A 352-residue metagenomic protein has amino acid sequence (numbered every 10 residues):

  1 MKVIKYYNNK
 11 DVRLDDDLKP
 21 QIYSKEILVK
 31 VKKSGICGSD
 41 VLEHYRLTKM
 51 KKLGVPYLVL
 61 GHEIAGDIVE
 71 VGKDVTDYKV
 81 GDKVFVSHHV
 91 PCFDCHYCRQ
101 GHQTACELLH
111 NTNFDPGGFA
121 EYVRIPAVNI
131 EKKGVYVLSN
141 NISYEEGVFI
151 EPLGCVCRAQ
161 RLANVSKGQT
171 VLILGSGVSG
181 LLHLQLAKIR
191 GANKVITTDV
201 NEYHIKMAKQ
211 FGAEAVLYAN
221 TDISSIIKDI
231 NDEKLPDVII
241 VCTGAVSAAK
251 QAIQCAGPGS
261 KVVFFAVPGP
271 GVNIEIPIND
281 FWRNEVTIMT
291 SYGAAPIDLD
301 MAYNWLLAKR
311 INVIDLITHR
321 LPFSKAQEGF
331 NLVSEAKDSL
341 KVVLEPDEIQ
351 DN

Functional and structural regions predicted by a protein language model:
Y7, L18-K19, V55-G61, N111-G117 (+1 more regions): Short Gly/Pro-enriched turn/cap motifs at secondary-structure boundaries
P20-S34, T48-R99, Y136-S139: Glycine-rich beta-strand-centered segment in the early N-terminal region that forms part of a ligand/cofactor-binding
K83, T170, S260-K261, T287: Short glycine-centered segments of the SAM/dcSAM-binding site in methyltransferase folds
C92-L174: NAD(P)H dinucleotide-binding glycine-rich loop of Rossmann-like/cofactor-binding domains, especially the beta1-alpha1
N140-T221: Mid-domain Rossmann-like dinucleotide-binding core that forms the NAD(H)/NADP(H) cofactor-binding site
A163, K206, F211-E285, Q327 (+1 more regions): Glycine-rich cofactor phosphate-binding loops and adjacent beta1-alpha1 units of small-molecule cofactor enzyme domains
K250-Q254, P296-N352: C-terminal hydrophobic helical "lid"/dimerization subdomain of Rossmann-like NAD(P)H-dependent oxidoreductases
